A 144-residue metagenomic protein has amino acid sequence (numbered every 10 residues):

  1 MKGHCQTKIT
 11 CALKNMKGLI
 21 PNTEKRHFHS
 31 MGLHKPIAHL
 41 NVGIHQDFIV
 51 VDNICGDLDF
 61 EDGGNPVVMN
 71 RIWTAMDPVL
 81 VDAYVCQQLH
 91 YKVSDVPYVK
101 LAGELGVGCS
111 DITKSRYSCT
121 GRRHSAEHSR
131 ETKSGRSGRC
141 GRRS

Functional and structural regions predicted by a protein language model:
M1-S144: Extended, low-polarity segments enriched in aliphatic/aromatic residues
